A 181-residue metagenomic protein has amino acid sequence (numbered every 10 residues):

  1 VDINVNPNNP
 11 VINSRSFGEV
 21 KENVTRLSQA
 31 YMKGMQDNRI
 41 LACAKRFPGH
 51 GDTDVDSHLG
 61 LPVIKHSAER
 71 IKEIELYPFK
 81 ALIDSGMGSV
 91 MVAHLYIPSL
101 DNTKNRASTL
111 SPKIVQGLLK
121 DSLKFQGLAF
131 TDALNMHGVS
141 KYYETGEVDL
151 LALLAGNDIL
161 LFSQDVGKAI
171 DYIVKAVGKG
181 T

Functional and structural regions predicted by a protein language model:
D2-V11: Short, conserved phosphate-binding/catalytic loop or strand-edge motifs used in phosphoryl-/nucleotidyl-transfer
N9, G180-T181: Short, structured coil/loop segments at alpha-helix boundaries
V11-F17: Charged, often glycine-rich, active-site loop that binds/positions anionic groups
E19-G180: Second-shell residues forming the walls of enzyme active-site clefts
